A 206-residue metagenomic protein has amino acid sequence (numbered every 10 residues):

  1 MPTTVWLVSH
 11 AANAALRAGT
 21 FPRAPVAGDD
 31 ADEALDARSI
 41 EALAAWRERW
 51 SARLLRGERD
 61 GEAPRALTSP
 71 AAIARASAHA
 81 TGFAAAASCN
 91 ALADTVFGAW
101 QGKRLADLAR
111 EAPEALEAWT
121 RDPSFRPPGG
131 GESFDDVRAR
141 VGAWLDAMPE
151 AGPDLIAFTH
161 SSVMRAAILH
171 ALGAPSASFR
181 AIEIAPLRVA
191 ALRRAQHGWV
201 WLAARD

Functional and structural regions predicted by a protein language model:
M1-V5, W46, G57, S88 (+2 more regions): Acidic, low-complexity terminal tails and accessory targeting/binding regions of phosphate-metabolizing enzymes
P2-F83: Active-site-proximal alpha-helix that buttresses catalytic centers in soluble enzyme cores
T4-V5, P64, A151-S162: Generic beta-sheet signal
S39, L43, R47, A112 (+2 more regions): Short amphipathic alpha-helical/adjacent loop interface patches that line ligand and macromolecule-binding sites
L54-A91, E117-A118, H170, R193-D206: Conserved histidine-centered catalytic loops in small-molecule metabolism enzymes
T81-R140: Phosphate-handling substructures
R126, S133-F134, G152, L187 (+1 more regions): A structural signal for the main folded, soluble domain(s) of proteins
R140-P149: A short, acidic, amphipathic alpha-helical segment used as a generic capping/interface helix at domain edges
